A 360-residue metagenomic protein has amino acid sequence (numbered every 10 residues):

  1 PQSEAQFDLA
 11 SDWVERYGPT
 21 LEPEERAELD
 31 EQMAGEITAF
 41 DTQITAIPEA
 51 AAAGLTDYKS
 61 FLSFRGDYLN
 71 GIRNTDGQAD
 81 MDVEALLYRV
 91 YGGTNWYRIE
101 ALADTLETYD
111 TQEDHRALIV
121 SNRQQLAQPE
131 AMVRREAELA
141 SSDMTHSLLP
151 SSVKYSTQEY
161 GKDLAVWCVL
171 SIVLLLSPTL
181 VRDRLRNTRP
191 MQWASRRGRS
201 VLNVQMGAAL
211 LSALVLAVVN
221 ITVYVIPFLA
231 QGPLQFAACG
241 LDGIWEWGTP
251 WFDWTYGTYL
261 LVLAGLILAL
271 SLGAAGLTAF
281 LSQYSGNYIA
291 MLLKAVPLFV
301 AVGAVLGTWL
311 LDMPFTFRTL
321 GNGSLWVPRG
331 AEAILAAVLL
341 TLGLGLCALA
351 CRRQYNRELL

Functional and structural regions predicted by a protein language model:
Q2-E25, L29-D30, A101-D183, N203-Y288 (+1 more regions): Secretory targeting signals
Q2-Q112: Membrane-proximal extracellular/periplasmic loop immediately following the first transmembrane helix
D183-P190: Hydrophobic transmembrane alpha-helix segments characteristic of membrane transport and insertion machinery
Q192-R199: Short helix-to-coil transition segments within interhelical loops that connect adjacent transmembrane helices
V215-I221, A301-W309: Hydrophobic alpha-helical transmembrane segments in multi-pass membrane proteins
F280-Y284, L340-L360: Junction motif at the cytosolic side of a transmembrane helix
I289-V302: Central hydrophobic cores of alpha-helical transmembrane segments in multi-pass integral membrane proteins
W309-T319: Transmembrane alpha-helical segments of integral membrane proteins
